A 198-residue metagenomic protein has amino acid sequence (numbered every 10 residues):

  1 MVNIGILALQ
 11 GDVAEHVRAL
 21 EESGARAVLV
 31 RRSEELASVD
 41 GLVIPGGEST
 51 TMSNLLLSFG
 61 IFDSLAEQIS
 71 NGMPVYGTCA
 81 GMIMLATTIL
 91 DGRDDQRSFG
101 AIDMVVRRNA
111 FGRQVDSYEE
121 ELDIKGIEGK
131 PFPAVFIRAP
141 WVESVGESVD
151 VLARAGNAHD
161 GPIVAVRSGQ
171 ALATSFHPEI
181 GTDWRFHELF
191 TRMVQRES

Functional and structural regions predicted by a protein language model:
M1, V39, N71-M73, Q96-R97 (+3 more regions): Short coil/turn connectors at secondary-structure junctions
M1-S58, F62-S70, W184-S198: N-terminal beta1-alpha1 cap of cysteine-dependent amidohydrolase-like domains
L9, A80, F176: Cofactor-binding loop segments of dinucleotide-utilizing enzymes, especially the Rossmann-like FAD- and NAD(P)+-binding
A27-V28, V75, A171: Hydrophobic anchor at the start of a short beta-strand that flanks the dinucleotide cofactor-binding loop
A37-V39, A86, G126: Short secondary-structure boundary/hinge segments and terminal tails
I44, G77, T174: Redox-cofactor binding/interface segments in oxidoreductases and associated redox assembly factors
S49-D123: Cysteine-nucleophile active-site neighborhood
R108-S198: Amide-donor transfer/coupling interface in amidating biosynthetic enzymes
